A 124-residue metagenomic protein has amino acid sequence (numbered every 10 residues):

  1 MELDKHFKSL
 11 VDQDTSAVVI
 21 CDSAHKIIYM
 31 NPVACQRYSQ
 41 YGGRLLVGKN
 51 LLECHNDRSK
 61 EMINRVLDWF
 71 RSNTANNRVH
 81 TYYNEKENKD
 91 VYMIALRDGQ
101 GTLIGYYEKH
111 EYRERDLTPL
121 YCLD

Functional and structural regions predicted by a protein language model:
M1-P32: Sensory modules in modular signal-transduction proteins
V33-R37, Y41-L120: Sensory/regulatory domains in signal-transduction proteins
C122-D124: Non-catalytic regulatory/interaction regions at protein termini and inter-domain linkers
